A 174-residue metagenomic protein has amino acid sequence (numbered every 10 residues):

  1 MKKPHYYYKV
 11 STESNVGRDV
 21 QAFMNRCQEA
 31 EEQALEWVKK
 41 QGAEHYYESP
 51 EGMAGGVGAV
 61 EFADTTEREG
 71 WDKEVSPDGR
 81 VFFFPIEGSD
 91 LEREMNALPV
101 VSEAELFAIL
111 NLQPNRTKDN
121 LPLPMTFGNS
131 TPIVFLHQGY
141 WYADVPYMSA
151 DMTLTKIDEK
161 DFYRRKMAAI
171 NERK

Functional and structural regions predicted by a protein language model:
M1-A30, Y47: Short, extreme N-terminal segment that most often corresponds to the first beta-strand
M1-K3, V75, M167-K174: Short intrinsically disordered terminal tails
Y7, S149-K166, I170: Edge beta-strand at a domain terminus
Y7-T12, E31, D72-E74, P85 (+2 more regions): Polar/charged side chains located within well-ordered beta-strands of beta-rich proteins
G17-Q21, V57-V60, Y163-M167: Short, solvent-exposed polar/charged micro-motifs at secondary-structure junctions
N25-C27, E31, K156-D161: Short, charge- and proline-biased low-complexity linear segments that act as flexible interaction/docking motifs
L35-I157: Acidic, low-complexity, intrinsically disordered interaction modules
